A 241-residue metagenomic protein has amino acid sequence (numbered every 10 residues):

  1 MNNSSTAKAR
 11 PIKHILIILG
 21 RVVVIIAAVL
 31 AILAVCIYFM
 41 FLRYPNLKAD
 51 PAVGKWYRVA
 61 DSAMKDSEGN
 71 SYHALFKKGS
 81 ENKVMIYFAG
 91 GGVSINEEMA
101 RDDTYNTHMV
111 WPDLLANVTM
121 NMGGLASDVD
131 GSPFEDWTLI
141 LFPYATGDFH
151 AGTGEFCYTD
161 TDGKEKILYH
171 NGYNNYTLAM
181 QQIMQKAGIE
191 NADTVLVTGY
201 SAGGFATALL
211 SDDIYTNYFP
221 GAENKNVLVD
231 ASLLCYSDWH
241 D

Functional and structural regions predicted by a protein language model:
M1-I18: N-terminal Lys/Arg-rich, disordered targeting/topogenic segments
I17-I25, V29-E81: A domain-start/cap signature at the N-terminus of enzymes
C36-V53, A63, E155-F156, Y169-L196 (+1 more regions): Surface cap/lid and interfacial helix-loop subdomains adjacent to catalytic sites that gate substrate access
K55-Y57, E68-G69, V118-A126, L209-L210: Short amphipathic alpha-helical surface micro-motifs
A63, K77-Q182, K186: Active-site machinery of serine-nucleophile hydrolases
V84-F88, T138-P143, L196-T198, N226-D230 (+1 more regions): Structural recognition of the beta-strand scaffold that forms the well-ordered cores of secreted hydrolase catalytic
V93-I95, D148-F149, G204-A206, L233-D238: Flexible loop/turn segments at secondary-structure boundaries
Y200-L210: Glycine-rich nucleophile elbow surrounding the catalytic serine of serine-hydrolase chemistry
